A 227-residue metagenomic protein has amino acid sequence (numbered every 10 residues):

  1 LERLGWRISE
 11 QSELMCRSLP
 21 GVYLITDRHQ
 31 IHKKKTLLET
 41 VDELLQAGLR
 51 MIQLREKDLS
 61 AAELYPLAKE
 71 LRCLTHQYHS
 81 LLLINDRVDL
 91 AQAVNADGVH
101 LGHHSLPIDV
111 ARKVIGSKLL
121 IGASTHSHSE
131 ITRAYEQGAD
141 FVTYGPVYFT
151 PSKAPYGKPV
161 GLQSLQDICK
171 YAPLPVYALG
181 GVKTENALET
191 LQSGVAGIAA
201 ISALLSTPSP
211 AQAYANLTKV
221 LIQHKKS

Functional and structural regions predicted by a protein language model:
L1-S105, K113-D140, G157, D167 (+4 more regions): Conserved N-terminal beta1-alpha1 strand-loop-helix module at the mouth
A91, F149-A154: A short acidic, helix-capping loop that chelates divalent metal ions and anchors anionic groups
I108, E130, T150-P151: Short glycine-rich, flexible loops that bind phosphorylated cofactors or substrates
Y144, Y177-V182, A200-S202: Glycine-rich beta-strand-to-loop/alpha-helix junction loops that act as flexible
G145, Y171: Mid-sequence acidic-hydrophobic segments that form the walls of catalytic/ligand-binding cavities or oligomerization
P146-F149, K219: Short linear sequence elements within intrinsically disordered, low-complexity coil regions
P159-L162: Short alpha-helical segments enriched in small residues
S193, G197-A200: C-terminal binding/interaction regions
